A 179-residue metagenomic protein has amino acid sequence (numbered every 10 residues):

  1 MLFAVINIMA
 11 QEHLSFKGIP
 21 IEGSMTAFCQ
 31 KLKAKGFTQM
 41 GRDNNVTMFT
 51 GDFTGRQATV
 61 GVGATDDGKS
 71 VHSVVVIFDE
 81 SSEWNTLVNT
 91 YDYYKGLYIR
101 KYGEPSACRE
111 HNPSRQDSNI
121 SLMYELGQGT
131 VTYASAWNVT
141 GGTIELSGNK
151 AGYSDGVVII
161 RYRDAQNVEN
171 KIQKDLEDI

Functional and structural regions predicted by a protein language model:
M1-L2: Sec-dependent signal peptide recognition, specifically the positively charged N-region followed immediately by
Q11-N44, F78-I179: Non-cytosolic coordination micro-motifs
S15, I19-M25, D43-D67: Accessory recognition modules or surfaces
V46-T47, K69-H72, I144: Hydrophobic residues embedded in beta-strands of well-ordered beta-sheets
G51-G96: Mid-chain, structured segments of secreted extracytoplasmic proteins
